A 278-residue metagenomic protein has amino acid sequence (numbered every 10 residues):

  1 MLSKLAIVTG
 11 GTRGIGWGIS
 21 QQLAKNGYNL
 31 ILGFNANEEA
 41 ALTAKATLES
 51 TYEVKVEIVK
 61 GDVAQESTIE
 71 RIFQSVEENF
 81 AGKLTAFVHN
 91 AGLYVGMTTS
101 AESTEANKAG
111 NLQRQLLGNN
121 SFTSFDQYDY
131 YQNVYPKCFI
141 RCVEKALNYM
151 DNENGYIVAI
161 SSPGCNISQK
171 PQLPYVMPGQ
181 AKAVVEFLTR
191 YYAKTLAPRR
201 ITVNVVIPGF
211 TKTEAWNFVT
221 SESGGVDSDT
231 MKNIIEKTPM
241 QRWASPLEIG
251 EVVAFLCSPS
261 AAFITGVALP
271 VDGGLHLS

Functional and structural regions predicted by a protein language model:
T12-G14: Conserved glycine-rich cofactor-binding loop
N26-T43: Conserved glycine-rich Rossmann-like NAD(P)H-binding loop of the short-chain dehydrogenase/reductase
E38, K60-I72, L247: The beta1-alpha1 cofactor-binding region of Rossmann-like NAD(H)/NADP(H)-dependent oxidoreductases
A44-K45, E102-S103, P171-Q172, F210-T238: A glycine/serine/threonine-rich, flexible loop-to-helix segment that serves as the NAD(P) cofactor-binding "lid"
L93-T99, S103-Q127, Y131, Y156-P198 (+1 more regions): Catalytic loop of short-chain dehydrogenase/reductase
N154, A197, T202, I264-G266: Short, small/polar-rich loop/turn modules that mediate ligand/substrate recognition or access, typified
Y175, A254, T265-S278: Short C-terminal tail/terminal secondary-structure segment of NAD(P)H-dependent dehydrogenase/reductase domains
